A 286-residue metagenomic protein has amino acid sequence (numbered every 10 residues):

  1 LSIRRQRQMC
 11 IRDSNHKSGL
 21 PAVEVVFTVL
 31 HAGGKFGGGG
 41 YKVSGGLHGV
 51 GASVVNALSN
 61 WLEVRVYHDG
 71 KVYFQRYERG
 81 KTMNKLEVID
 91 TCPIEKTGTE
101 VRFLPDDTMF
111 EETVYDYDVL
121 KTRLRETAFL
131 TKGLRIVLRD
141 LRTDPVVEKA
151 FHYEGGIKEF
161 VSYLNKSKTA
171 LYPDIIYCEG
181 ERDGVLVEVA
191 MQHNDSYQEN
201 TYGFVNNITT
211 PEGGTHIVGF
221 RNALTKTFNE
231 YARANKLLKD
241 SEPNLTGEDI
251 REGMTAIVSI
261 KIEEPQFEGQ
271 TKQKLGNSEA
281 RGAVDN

Functional and structural regions predicted by a protein language model:
L1-R7, I11: Single conserved hydrophobic/aromatic residue that forms the stacking wall/gate of nucleotide- or nucleobase-binding
R5, Y73-R79, V185-H193: Broad, structure-driven detector of short, well-ordered beta-strand segments within folded domains
R12-A22, G33-Y163: GHKL-type ATPase core
G19, V23, Y117, G213-I217 (+2 more regions): Short, charged, low-complexity patches
V26: Short basic (Lys/Arg) and small-residue
V29-L30: Mobile ATP-lid/nucleotide-binding loop of the nucleotide-binding subdomain
Y67-H68, Y77, N206, T255-Q273 (+2 more regions): Feature marking long nucleic-acid-engaging regions of large polymerase/nuclease enzymes
K85, D118, R125-T127, G133 (+1 more regions): GHKL/Histidine-kinase-like ATPase module
